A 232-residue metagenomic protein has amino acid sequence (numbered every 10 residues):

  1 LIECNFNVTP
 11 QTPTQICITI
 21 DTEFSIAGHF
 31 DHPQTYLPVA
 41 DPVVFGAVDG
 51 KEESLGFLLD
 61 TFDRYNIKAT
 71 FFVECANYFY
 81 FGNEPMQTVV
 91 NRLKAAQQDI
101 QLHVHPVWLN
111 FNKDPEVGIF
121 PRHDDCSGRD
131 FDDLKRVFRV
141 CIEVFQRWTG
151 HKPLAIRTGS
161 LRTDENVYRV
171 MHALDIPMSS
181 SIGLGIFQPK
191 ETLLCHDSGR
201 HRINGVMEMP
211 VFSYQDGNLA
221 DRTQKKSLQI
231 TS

Functional and structural regions predicted by a protein language model:
I2-A96: Active-site beta->alpha N-cap acidic-glycine motif
I2-N7, R157-S232: Active-site-adjacent pocket scaffolds in enzyme catalytic domains
D21, F62, H103, I156 (+2 more regions): Conserved, mostly hydrophobic/aromatic
T35-L37, T88-V90, V117-P121, H172-D175 (+1 more regions): Short, hinge-like loop/turn segments at secondary-structure boundaries
V48-E52, N83, L134-F138, T231-S232: A conditional alpha-helix N-cap/helix-loop micro-motif detector
F57, T61-Y65, A69, A96 (+4 more regions): A structural signal for the main folded, soluble domain(s) of proteins
F57-D60, T88-R92, V140-E143, N166-R169 (+1 more regions): Alpha-helical scaffolding segments of alpha/beta enzyme cores, especially the outer helices of TIM-barrel or partial
K68, F72-R162, P210-Q215: Metal-dependent polysaccharide deacetylase catalytic core of the NodB/CE4 family, i.e., the active-site-bearing domain
